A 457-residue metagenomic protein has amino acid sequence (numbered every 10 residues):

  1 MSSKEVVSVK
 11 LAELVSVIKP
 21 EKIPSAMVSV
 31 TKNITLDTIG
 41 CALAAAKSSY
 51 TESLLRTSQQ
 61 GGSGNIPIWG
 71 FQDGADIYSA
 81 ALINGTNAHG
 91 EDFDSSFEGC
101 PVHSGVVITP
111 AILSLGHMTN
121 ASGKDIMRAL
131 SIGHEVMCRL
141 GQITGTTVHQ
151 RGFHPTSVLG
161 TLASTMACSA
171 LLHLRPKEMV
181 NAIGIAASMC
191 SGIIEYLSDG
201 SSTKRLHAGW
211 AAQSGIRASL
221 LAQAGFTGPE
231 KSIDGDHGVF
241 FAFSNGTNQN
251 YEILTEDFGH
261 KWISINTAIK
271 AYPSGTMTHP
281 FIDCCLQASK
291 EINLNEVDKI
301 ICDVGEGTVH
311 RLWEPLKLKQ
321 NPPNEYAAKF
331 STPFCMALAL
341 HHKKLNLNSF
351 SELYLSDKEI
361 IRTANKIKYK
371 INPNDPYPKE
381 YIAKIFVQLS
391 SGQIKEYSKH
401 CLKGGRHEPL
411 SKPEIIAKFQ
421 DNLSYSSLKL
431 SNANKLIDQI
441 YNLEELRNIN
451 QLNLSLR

Functional and structural regions predicted by a protein language model:
M1-P101, T203-Q213, L220-R457: Terminal-appendage/accessory-domain detector
V28, K32, L36, I108 (+3 more regions): Hydrophobic face of alpha-helices
I39, I108-L115, L130-L140, T161-L172 (+3 more regions): Buried hydrophobic packing segments
T57, A129-G133, A182-M189, D303 (+1 more regions): Short acidic/histidine-centered micro-motifs embedded in hydrophobic/aromatic stretches that mark compact functional
G62-G64, V136-T144, M189-Y196, V309-R311: Secretory-pathway/luminal and periplasmic proteins that interact with or process carbohydrate-rich
N87-T147: Hydrophobic alpha-helical hairpins/lids featuring a short glycine-rich hinge
V107-P110, G152-T161, T165-L171, N181-I253: Amphipathic alpha-helical interface segments
M118-L130, H173-V180, G228-K231, N293 (+1 more regions): Structural helix-adjacent loops and short alpha-helical linkers that scaffold large soluble proteins
